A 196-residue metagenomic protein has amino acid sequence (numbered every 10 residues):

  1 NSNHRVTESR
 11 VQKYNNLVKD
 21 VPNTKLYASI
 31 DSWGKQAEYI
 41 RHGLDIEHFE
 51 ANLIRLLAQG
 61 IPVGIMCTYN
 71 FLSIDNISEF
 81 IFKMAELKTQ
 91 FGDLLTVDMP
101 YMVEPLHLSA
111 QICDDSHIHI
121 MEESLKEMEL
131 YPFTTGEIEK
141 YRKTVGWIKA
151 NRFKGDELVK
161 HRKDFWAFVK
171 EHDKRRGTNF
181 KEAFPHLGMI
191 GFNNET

Functional and structural regions predicted by a protein language model:
N1-R10, L17-E50, P62-F71, L94-L108: Core AdoMet radical
K13-Y14, H42-D45, E79-M84, C113: Short secondary-structure boundary/capping segments
N15, E50-I54, I81: Short, well-ordered alpha-helical packing segments
D20-V21, N52-V63, L87, F91 (+1 more regions): A structural motif corresponding to the C-terminal end of an alpha-helix and its immediate exit/capping segment
A37-R41, M66-T68, H107-Q111, E129 (+3 more regions): Active-site rim elements
Y69-D75, F91-L125, I138-G146: Flexible glycine/acidic-rich beta-alpha junction loops that bind and position SAM and/or redox cofactors in anaerobic
F71-L87: Catalytic cores of alpha/beta
E127-T196: Radical SAM enzyme core and accessory elements
